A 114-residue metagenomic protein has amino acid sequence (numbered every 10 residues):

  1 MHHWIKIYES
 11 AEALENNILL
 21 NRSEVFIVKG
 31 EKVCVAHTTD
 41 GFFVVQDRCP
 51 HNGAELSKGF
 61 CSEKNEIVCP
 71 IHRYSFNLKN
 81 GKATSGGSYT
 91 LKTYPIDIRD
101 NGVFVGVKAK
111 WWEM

Functional and structural regions predicted by a protein language model:
M1-S62, P95-M114: N-terminal pre-ligand scaffold of iron-sulfur
L56-T84, Y89: Mid-chain, well-packed structural core segment of small domains
K92: Sequence-specific dsDNA recognition surfaces
